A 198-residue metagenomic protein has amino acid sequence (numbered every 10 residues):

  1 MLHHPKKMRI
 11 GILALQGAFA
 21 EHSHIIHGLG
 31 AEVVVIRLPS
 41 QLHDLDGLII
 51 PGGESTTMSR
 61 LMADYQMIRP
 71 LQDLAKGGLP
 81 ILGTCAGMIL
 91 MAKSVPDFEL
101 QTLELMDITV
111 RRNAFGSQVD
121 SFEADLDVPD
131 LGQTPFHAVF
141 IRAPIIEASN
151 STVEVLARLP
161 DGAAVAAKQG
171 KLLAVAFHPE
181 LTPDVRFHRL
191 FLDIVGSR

Functional and structural regions predicted by a protein language model:
M1-D64, R69-K76, V185-R189, D193-R198: N-terminal beta1-alpha1 cap of cysteine-dependent amidohydrolase-like domains
L2, R112-R198: Amide-donor transfer/coupling interface in amidating biosynthetic enzymes
L15, A86, F177: Cofactor-binding loop segments of dinucleotide-utilizing enzymes, especially the Rossmann-like FAD- and NAD(P)+-binding
V33-V34, I81, L172: Hydrophobic anchor at the start of a short beta-strand that flanks the dinucleotide cofactor-binding loop
V35, G83-T84, A167: General beta-strand structural signal in soluble alpha/beta enzymes
H43, Q101, T134: Structured loop/turn residues at beta-strand edges in well-structured enzyme cores
I50, G83, V175: Redox-cofactor binding/interface segments in oxidoreductases and associated redox assembly factors
S55-D127: Cysteine-nucleophile active-site neighborhood
